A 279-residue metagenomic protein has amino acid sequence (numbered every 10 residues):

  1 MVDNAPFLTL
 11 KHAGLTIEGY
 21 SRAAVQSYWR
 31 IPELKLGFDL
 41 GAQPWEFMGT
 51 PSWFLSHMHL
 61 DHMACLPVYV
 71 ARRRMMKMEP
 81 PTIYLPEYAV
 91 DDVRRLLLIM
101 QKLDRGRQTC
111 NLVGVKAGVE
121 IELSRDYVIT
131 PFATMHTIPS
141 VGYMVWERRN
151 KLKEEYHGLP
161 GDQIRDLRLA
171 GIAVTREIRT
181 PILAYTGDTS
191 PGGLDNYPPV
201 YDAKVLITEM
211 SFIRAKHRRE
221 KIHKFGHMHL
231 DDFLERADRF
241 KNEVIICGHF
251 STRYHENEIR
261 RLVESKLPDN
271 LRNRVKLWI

Functional and structural regions predicted by a protein language model:
M1-M48, Y143-V145, K151, T175-T186 (+1 more regions): Conserved beta-strand hairpin/beta-sheet module of binuclear metal-dependent hydrolase folds, prominently
R22, Y127-R214: Active-site-proximal loop/helix segment associated with metal-binding centers of metalloenzymes
F38, S56, T186-G187, T208-M210 (+1 more regions): Active-site flanking residues adjacent to catalytic metal/cofactor-binding acidic residues
D39-L85: Active-site metal-binding motif and surrounding structural segment of the metallo-beta-lactamase
V70-R73, L97-M100, L267: Active-site catalytic pocket residues across diverse enzymes, especially alpha/beta-hydrolases
E79-P81, Y88-G114, R253-H255: Active-site neighborhood of divalent metal-dependent phosphoester bond hydrolases
P80-Y88, I207, I246-C247: Short internal beta-strands
R107, N111-V119, G192-I279: Binuclear metal-ion centers of metallo-dependent hydrolases, dominated by the metallo-beta-lactamase
